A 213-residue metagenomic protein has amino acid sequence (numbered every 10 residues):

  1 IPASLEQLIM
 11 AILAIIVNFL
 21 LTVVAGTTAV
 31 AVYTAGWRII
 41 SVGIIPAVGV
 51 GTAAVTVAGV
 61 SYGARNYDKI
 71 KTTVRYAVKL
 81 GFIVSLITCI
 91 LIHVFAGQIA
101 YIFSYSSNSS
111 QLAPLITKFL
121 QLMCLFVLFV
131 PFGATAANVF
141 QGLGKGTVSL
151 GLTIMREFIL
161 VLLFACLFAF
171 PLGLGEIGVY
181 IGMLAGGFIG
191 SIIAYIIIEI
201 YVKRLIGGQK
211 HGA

Functional and structural regions predicted by a protein language model:
I1, A58-L125, A169-A213: Short alpha-helical transmembrane segments in multi-pass integral membrane proteins
I1-I16, V42, P46, L120 (+2 more regions): Hydrophobic faces of transmembrane alpha-helices in multi-pass small-molecule transporters and flippases across diverse
P2-M10, N18, T22, V48 (+4 more regions): Hydrophobic transmembrane alpha-helices of secondary-active solute transporters
A3, Q7, I15, F19 (+6 more regions): Transmembrane alpha-helix boundary and packing residues in multipass membrane permease domains and related
A11-G36, V42, V60, A100-S107 (+1 more regions): Helix-terminus/linker motif at the lipid-water interface of multi-pass membrane proteins
V32-A96, V130-S149: Small-residue-rich hydrophobic transmembrane alpha-helices
Y33-S41, V78, L120, I154-E157 (+1 more regions): Transmembrane helix-bundle signature of multi-pass membrane transporters/permeases
V48-G51, M123-G142, V148-E157, F164 (+1 more regions): Short runs within selected transmembrane alpha-helices of multi-pass transporters and secretion channels
